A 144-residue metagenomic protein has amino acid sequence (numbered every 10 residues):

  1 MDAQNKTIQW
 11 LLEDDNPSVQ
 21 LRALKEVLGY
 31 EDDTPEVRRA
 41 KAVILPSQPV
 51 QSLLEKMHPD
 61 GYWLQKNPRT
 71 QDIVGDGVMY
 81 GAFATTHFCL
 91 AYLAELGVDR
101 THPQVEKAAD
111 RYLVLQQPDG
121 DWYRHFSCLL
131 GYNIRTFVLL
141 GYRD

Functional and structural regions predicted by a protein language model:
M1-D144: Preference for long, amphipathic alpha-helical scaffolds in soluble/luminal domains and all-alpha bundles
